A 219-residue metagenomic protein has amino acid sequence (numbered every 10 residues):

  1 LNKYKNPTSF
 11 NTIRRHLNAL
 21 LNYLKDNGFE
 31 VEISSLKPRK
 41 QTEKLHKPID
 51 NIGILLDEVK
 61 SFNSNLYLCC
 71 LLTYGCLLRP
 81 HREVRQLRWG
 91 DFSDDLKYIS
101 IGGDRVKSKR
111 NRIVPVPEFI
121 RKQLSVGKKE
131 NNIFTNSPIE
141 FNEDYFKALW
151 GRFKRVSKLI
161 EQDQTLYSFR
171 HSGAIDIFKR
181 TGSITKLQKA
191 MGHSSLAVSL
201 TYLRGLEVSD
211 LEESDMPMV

Functional and structural regions predicted by a protein language model:
L1-N22, E140-Y145, D163-T165: N-terminal core-binding DNA-recognition domain of tyrosine site-specific recombinases/integrases
P7, N11, V31, S35-H81 (+1 more regions): Basic, Lys/Arg- and aromatic-enriched nucleic-acid-binding interface segment
L17, V84, W150, L166-R180 (+2 more regions): Short, basic/aromatic-rich helical patch in the C-terminal catalytic core of site-specific tyrosine
Q86-L124: Conserved tyrosine-mediated DNA breakage-rejoining catalytic core shared by Y-recombinases
D91-L96, E161-D163, G182-L203: Short, polar N-cap/turn motifs at the start of nucleic acid-interacting alpha helices
R105, M191-M216: Catalytic-site neighborhood detector that most strongly recognizes the C-terminal catalytic loop/helix of tyrosine
P117-E161: Active-site/catalytic core of tyrosine-dependent DNA strand-transfer enzymes
S137, M216-V219: C-terminal secondary-structure termini that scaffold catalytic or DNA-interacting sites
